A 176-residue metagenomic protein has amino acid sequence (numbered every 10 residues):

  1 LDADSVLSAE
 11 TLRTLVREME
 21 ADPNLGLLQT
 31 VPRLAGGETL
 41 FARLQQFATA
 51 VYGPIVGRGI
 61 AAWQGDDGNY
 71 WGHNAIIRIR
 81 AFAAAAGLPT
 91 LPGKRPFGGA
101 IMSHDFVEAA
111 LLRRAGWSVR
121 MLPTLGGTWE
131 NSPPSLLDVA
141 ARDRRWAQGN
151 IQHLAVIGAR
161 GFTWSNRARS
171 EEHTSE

Functional and structural regions predicted by a protein language model:
L1-T163: Internal catalytic domains of large membrane-associated glycosyltransferases
R169-E176: Residue-level detector of conserved catalytic or cofactor/ligand-binding positions in enzyme active sites
